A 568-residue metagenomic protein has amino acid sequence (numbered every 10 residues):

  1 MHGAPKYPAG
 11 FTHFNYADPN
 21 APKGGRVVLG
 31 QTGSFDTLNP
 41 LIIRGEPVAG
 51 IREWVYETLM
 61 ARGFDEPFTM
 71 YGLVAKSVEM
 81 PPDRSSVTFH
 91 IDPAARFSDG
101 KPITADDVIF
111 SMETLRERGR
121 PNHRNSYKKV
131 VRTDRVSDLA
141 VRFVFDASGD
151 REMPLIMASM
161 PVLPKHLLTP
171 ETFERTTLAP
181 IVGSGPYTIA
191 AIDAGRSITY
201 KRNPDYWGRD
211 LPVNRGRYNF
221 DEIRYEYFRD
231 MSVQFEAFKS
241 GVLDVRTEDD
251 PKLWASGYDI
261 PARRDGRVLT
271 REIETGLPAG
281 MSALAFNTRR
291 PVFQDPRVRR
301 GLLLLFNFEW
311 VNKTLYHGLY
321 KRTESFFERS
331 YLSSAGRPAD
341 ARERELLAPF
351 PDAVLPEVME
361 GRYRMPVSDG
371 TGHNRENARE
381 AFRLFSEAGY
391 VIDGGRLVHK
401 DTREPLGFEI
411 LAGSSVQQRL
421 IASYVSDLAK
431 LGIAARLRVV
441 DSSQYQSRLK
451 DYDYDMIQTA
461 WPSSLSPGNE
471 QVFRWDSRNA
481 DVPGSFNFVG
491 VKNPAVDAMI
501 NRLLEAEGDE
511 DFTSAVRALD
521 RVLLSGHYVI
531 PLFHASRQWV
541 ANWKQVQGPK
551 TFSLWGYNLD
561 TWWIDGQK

Functional and structural regions predicted by a protein language model:
M1-D83, H90, E113, P180-V182: N-terminal lobe/hinge region of extracytoplasmic solute-binding protein
H13-F14, G33-G50, V74, K101 (+5 more regions): A structural "hinge/loop" feature
A17-P22, I42-G50, S77-P121, V136 (+5 more regions): Aromatic- and charge-enriched surface segment that lines or borders ligand/interaction sites
Q31-G33, P47-G50, W54, D193-I198 (+5 more regions): Detector for C-terminal structural segments
Y56-E66, E113, M157-R217, D221-R224 (+4 more regions): Gly/Pro-rich hinge or "lid" segments in bacterial periplasmic/extracellular proteins
H90, N125-L168, S184-D193, P338-A353: Surface-exposed binding/hinge segments that line and control ligand-binding clefts or catalytic entry sites
D92, G208-Y258, R300, V416 (+2 more regions): Ligand-site clamp/hinge motif
R132-R135, A190-K201, E226-R290, R297-G301 (+2 more regions): Extracellular/periplasmic solute-recognition and catalytic clefts
